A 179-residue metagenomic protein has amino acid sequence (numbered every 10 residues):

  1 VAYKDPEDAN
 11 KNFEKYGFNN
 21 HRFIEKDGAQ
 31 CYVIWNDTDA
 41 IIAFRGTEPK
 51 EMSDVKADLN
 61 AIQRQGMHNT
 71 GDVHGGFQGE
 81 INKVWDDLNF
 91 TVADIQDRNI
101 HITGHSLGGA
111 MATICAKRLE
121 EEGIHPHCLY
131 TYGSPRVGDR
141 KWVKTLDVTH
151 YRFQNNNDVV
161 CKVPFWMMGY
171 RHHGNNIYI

Functional and structural regions predicted by a protein language model:
V1-T103, L107-I179: Non-catalytic, mobile gating and regulatory segments of ester bond hydrolases
